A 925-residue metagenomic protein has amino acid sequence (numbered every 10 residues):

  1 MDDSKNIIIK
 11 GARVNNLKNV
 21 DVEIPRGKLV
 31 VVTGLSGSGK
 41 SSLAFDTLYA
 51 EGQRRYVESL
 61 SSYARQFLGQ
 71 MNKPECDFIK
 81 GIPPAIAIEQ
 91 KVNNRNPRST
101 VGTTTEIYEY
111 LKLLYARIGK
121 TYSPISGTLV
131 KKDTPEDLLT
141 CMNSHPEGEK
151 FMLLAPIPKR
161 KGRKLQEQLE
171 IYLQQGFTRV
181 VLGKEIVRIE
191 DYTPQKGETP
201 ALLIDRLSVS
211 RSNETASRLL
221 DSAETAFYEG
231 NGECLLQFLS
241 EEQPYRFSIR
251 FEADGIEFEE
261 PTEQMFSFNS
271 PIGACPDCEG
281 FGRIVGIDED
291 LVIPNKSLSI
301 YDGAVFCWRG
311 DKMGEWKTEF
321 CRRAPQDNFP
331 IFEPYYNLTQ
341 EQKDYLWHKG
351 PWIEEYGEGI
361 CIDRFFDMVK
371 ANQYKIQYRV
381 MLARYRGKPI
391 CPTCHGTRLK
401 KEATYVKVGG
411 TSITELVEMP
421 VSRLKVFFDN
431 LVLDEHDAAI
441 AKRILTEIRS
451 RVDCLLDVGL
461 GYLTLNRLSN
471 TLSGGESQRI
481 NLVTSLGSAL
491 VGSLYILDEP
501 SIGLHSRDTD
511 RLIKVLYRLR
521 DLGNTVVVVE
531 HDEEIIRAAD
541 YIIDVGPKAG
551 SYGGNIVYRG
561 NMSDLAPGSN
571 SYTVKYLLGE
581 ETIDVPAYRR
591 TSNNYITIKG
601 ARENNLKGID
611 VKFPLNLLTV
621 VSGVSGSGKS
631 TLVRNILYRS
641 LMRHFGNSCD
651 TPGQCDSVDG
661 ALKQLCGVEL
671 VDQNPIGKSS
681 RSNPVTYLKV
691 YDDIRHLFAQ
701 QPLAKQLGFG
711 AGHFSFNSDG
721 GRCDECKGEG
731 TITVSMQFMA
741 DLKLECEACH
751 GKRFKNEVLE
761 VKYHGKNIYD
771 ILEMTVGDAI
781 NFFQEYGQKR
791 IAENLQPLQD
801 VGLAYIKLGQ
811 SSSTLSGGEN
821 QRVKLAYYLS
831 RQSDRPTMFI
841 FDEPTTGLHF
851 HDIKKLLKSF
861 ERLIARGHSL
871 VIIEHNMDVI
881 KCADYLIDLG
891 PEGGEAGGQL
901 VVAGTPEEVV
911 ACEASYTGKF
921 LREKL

Functional and structural regions predicted by a protein language model:
M1-L925: Conserved phosphate-binding elements of NTP-dependent enzyme cores
